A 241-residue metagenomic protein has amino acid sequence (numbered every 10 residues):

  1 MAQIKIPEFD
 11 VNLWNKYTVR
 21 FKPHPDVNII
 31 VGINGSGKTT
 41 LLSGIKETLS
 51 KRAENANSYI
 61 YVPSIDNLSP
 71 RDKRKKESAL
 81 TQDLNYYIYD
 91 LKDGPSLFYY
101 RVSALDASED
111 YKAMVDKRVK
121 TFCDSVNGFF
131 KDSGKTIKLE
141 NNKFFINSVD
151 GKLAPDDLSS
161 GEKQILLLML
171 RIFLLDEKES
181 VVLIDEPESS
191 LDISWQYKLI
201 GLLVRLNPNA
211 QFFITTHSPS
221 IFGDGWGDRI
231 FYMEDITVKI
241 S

Functional and structural regions predicted by a protein language model:
M1-K16, R20-P23, V31, T39-G161: Phosphate-coordinating catalytic segments in nucleotide- and nucleic-acid-processing enzymes
A2-S50, F144-S241: Switch/communication elements of ASCE P-loop NTPase nucleotide-binding domains
